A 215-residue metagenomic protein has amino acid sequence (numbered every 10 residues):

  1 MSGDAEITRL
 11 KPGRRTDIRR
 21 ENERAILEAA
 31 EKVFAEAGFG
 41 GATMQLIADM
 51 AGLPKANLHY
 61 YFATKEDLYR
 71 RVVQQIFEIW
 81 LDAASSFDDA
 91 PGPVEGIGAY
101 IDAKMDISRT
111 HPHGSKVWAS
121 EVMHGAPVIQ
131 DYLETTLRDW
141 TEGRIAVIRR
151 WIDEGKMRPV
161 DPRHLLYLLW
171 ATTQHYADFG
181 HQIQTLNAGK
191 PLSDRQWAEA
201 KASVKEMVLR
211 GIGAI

Functional and structural regions predicted by a protein language model:
M1-E21, E28: N-terminal intrinsically disordered/low-complexity leader segments
M1-L10, A103-D106, T110, R138 (+2 more regions): C-terminal peripheral helix-coil segments that are non-catalytic and often amphipathic
E21, A25, V33-D67, R71: Helix-turn-helix
N22, K65, V72, I76 (+6 more regions): Hydrophobic/aromatic residues within well-ordered alpha-helical segments
R70-A99, V147-R149: Amphipathic alpha-helical linker/stalk segments
S85-K116, E154, P162-L169, A198: Hydrophobic alpha-helical connector segments
R109-D131, F179-N187: Amphipathic alpha-helical segments used for helix-helix packing
